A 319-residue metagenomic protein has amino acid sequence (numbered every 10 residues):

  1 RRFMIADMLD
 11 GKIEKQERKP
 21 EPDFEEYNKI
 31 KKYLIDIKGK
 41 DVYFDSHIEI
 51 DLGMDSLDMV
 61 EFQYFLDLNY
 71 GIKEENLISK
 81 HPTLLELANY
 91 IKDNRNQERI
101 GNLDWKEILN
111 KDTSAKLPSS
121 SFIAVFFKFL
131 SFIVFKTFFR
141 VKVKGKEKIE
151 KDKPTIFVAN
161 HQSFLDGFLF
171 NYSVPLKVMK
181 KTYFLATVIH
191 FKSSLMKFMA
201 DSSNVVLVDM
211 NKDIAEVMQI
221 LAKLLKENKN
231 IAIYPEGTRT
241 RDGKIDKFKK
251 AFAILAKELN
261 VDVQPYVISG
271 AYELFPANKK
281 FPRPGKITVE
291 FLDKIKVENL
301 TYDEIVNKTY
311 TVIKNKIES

Functional and structural regions predicted by a protein language model:
R1-F24, E216-S319: Non-catalytic C-terminal accessory region of glycerolipid acyltransferases and related lyso-lipid remodeling enzymes
F3-T113: Phosphopantetheine-dependent thiolation modules in NRPS/PKS and related acyl-activating systems
D93, H161, D201-S203, F281-P284: Short, hinge-like loop/turn segments at secondary-structure boundaries
S120-F139, K197, D201: Short hydrophobic helices that act as membrane-entry/anchoring signals
L130-S131, S202-V208, G237-T238: Short, basic, glycine/proline-bearing loop/turn elements
F132-H161: Helix-to-loop junction immediately C-terminal to a conserved catalytic motif
K151-K212: Catalytic core of membrane glycerolipid acyltransferases/transacylases, capturing the structured, soluble-facing
